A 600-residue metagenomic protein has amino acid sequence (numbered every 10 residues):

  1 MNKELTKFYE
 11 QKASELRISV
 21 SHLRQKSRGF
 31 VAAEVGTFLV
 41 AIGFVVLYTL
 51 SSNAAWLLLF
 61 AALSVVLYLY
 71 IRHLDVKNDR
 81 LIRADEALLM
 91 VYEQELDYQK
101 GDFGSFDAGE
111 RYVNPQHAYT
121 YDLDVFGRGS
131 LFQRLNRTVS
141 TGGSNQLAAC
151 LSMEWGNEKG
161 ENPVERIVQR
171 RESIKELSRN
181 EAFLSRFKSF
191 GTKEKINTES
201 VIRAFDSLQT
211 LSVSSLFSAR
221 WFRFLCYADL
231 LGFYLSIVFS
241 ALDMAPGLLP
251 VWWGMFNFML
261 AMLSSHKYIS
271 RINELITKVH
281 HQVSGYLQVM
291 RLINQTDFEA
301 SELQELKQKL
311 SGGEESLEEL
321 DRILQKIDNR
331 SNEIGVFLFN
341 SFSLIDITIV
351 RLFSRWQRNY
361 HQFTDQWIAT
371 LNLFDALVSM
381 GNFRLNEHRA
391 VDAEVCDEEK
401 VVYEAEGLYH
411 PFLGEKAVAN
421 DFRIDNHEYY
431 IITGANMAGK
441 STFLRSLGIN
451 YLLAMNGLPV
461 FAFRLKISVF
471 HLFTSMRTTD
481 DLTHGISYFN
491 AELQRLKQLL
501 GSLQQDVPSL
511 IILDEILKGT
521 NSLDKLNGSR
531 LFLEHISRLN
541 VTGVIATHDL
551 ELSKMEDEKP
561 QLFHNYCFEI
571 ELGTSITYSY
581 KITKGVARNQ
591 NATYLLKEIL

Functional and structural regions predicted by a protein language model:
M1-A435, F443-H471, Q494-R495: Alpha-helical coupling/stalk and coiled-coil linker elements that connect catalytic or binding modules and transmit
M380-F383, E387-L600: ATPase nucleotide-binding head domains, primarily ABC-like/P-loop NTPase cores
